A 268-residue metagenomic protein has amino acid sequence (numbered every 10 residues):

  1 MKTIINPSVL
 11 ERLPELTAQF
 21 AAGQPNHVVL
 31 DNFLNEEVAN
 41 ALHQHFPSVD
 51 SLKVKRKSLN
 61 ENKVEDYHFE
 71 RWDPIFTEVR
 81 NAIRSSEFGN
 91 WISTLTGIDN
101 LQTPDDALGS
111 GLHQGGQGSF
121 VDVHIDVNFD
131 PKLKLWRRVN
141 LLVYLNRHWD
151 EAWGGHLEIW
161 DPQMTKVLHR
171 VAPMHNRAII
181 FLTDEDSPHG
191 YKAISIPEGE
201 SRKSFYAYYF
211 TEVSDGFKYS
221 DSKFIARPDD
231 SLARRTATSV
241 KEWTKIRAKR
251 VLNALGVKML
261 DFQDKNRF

Functional and structural regions predicted by a protein language model:
T3-T96: Non-heme Fe(II)/2-oxoglutarate
N35, A39, W72, F76 (+7 more regions): A structural signal for well-ordered alpha-helical scaffolds and beta->alpha junctions
V38, P47-D50, R84, T96-N100 (+5 more regions): Hydrophobic/aromatic-lined pockets within catalytic cores
Q44-P47, R80-R137, N146: Non-heme Fe(II) oxygenase catalytic core, chiefly the N-lobe of the double-stranded beta-helix
L52-K57, E61-F69, D73, L95-Q102 (+7 more regions): A structural signal for the main folded, soluble domain(s) of proteins
F129-R137, R147-F268: Catalytic core of Fe(II)/2-oxoglutarate
N140-L142: Eukaryotic charged/polar low-complexity linker/IDR segments
